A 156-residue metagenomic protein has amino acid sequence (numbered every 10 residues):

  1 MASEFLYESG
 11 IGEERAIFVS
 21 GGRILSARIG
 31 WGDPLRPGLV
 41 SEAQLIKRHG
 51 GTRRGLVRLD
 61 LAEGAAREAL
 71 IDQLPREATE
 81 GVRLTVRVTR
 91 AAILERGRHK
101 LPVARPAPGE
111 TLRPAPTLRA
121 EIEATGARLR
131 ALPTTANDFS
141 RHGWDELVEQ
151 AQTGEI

Functional and structural regions predicted by a protein language model:
M1-I156: Single-stranded RNA-binding surfaces
